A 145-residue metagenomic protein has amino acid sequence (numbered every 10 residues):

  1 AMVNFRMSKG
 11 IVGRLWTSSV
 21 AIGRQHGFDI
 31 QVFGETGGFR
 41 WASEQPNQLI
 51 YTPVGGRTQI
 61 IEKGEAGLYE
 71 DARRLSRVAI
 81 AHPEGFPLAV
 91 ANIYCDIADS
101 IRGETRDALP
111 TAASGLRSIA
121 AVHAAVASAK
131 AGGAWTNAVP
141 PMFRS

Functional and structural regions predicted by a protein language model:
A1-H26, A113: Rossmann-like dinucleotide-binding domain that binds NAD(P)(H)
A1-K9, T36-L109, S145: C-terminal glycine/acidic-rich active-site capping loop/insertion
W16, A42-S43, A138-V139: Short linear motifs in exposed loops
Q25-G27, S43-E44: Short glycine/proline-enriched turns and hinge-like loops at secondary-structure junctions
I97, G115, G132: Hydrophobic, well-ordered secondary-structure elements that form the walls of internal hydrophobic environments
L116-A129: C-terminal hydrophobic helical "lid"/dimerization subdomain of Rossmann-like NAD(P)H-dependent oxidoreductases
A127-S145: C-terminal capping/lid region of NAD(P)-dependent oxidoreductase domains
